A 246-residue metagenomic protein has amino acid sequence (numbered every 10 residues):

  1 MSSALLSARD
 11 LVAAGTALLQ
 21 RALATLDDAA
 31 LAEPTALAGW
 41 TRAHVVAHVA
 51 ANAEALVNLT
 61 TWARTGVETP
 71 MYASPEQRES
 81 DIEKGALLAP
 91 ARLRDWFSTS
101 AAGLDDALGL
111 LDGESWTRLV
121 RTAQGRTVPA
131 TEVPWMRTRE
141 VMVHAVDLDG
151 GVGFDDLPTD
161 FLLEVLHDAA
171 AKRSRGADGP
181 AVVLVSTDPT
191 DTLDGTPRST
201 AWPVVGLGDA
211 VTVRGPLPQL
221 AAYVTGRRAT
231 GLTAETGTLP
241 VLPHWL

Functional and structural regions predicted by a protein language model:
M1-S7, A55-G103: Short, helix-capping/interhelical loops that line the mouth of catalytic, cofactor-, or ligand-binding pockets
S2-A8, T61-E68, L110-L246: Structured surface interface patches that mediate subunit assembly and partner/cofactor docking
S2-L11, A30-N52, S80-L93, V120-R139 (+1 more regions): Alpha-helical scaffold segments that form or flank carboxylate-/histidine-based iron centers
R9, A13-L31: Short, Lys/Arg-rich amphipathic segments at extreme N-termini
T16, Q20, A24, A53-V57 (+2 more regions): Structural signal for well-ordered, non-membrane alpha-helices
T25, A36-G39, L110: Short, conserved sequence motifs enriched in acidic/basic residues, glycine, and aromatics that mark functional "hot
T25, H48, Y223: Conserved catalytic core of Hanks-type protein kinase domains
